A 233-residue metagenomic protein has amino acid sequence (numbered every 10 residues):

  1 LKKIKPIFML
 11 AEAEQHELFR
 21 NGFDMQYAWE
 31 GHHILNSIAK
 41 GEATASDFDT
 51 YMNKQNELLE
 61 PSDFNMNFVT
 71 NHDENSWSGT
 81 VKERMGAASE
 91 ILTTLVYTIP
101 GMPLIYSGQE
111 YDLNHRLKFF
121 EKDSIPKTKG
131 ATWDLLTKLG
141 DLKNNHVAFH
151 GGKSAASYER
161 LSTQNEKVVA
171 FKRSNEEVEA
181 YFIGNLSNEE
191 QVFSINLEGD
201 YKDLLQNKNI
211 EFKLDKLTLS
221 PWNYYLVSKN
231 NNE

Functional and structural regions predicted by a protein language model:
L1-N65, L95, D112-V147, G152-S154 (+3 more regions): Active-site-proximal helices and loops of the catalytic beta/alpha 8
L10-E12, N67-T70, Y106-G108, A180-N185: Short beta-strand segments
D63-M85, S89-G130: Aromatic/acidic polysaccharide-binding cleft in carbohydrate-active enzymes
H72, V96, L139, I183-N185 (+2 more regions): Hydrophobic, well-ordered secondary-structure elements that form the walls of internal hydrophobic environments
G152-S162: Long, charged, glycine-rich C-terminal linkers/tails
R160-N196: Carbohydrate-binding surface patches
N196-K208: Solvent-exposed beta-hairpin/edge-strand motifs
F212-E233: C-terminal beta-strand-rich structural cap/linker in extracellular carbohydrate-active enzymes
